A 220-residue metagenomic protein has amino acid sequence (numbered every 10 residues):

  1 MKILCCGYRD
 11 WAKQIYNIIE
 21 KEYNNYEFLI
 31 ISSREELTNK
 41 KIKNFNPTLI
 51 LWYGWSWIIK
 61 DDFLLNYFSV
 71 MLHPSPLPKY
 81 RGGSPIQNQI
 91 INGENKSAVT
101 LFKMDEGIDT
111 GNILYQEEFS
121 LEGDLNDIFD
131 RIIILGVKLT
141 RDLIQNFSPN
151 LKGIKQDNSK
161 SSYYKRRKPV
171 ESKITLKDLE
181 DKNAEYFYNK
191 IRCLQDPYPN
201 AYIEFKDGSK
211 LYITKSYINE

Functional and structural regions predicted by a protein language model:
M1-E220: One-carbon transfer enzymes
